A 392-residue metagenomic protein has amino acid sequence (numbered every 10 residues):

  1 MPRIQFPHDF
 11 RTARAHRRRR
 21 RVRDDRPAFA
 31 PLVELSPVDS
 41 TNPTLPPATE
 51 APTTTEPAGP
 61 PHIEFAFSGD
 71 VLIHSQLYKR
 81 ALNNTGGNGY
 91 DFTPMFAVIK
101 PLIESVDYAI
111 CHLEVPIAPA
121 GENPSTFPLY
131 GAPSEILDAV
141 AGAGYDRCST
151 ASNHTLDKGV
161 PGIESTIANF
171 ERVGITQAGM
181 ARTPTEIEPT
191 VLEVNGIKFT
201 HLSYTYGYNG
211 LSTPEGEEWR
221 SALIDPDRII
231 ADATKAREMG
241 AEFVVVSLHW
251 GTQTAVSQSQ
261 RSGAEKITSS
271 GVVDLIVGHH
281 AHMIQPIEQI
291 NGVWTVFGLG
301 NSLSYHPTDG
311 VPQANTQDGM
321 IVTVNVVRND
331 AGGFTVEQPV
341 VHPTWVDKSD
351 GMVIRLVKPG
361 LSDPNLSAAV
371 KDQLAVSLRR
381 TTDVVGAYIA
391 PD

Functional and structural regions predicted by a protein language model:
M1-R3, R20-R21: Accessible peptide chain termini
R3-F6, D25-R26, P31-D392: Acidic, metal/ion-coordinating pockets
H8-F29: Low-complexity basic/metal-binding stretches
